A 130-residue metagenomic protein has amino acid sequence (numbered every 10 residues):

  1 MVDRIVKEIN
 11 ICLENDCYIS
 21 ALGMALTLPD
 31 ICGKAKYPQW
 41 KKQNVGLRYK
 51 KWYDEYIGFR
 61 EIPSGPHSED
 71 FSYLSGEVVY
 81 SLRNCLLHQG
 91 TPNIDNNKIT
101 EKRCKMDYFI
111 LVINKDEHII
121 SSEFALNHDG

Functional and structural regions predicted by a protein language model:
M1-K51, Y73-L74, V78-S81, H88-N96: Amphipathic alpha-helical interface elements
Y53-G130: Long, charged low-complexity segments
